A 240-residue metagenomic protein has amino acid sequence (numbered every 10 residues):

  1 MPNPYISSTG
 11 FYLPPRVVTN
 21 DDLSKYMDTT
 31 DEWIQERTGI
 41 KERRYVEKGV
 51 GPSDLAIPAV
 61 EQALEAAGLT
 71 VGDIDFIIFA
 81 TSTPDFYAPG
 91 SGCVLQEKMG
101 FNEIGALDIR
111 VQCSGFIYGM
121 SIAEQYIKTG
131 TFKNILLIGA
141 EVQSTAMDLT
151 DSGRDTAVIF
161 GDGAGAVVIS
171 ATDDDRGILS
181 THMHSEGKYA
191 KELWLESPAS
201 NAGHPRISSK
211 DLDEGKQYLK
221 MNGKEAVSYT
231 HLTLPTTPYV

Functional and structural regions predicted by a protein language model:
M1-K48, D151-E225: Condensing-enzyme catalytic core mediating Claisen C-C bond formation in acyl metabolism
I6-S8, I34, A63, I77 (+3 more regions): Buried hydrophobic positions in well-ordered alpha/beta secondary-structure cores of metabolic enzymes
W33-D54, T81-I135, A140: Conserved catalytic cysteine-centered active-site region of acyl-thioester-dependent Claisen-condensing enzymes
P52-A67, G119: Stable alpha-helical structural segments in soluble proteins, enriched in small hydrophobic residues
K128-A164: Flexible, glycine-rich active-site loops centered on histidine and acidic residues that chelate a metal or position
H231, T236-V240: Single conserved hydrophobic/aromatic residue that forms the stacking wall/gate of nucleotide- or nucleobase-binding
